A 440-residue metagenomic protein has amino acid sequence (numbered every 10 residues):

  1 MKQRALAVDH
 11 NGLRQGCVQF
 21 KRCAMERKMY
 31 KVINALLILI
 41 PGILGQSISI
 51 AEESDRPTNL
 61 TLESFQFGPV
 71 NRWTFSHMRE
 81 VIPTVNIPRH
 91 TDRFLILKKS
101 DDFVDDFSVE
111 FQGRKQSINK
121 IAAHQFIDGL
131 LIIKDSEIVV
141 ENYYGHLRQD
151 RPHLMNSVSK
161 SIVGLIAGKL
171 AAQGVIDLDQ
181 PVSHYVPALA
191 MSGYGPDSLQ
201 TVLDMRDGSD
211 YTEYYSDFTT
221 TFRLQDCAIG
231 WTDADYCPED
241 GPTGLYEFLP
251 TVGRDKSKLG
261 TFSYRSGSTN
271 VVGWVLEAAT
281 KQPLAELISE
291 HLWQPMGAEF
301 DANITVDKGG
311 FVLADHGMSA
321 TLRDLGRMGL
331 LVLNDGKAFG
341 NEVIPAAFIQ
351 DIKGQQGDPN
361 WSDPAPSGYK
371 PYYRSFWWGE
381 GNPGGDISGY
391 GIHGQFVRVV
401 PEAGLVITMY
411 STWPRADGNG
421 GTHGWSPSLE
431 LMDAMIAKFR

Functional and structural regions predicted by a protein language model:
G12, G16-Q19, S47-L147, I176 (+4 more regions): N-terminal leader/targeting segments and the immediately adjacent pre-domain N-terminus
I50-E63, G389-R440: Structured C-terminal helix/loop/strand segments within mature extracytoplasmic catalytic/sensor domains
I121-L131, G145-V175, D179-G193, D197 (+2 more regions): Short active-site loop at a secondary-structure junction that contains or immediately precedes the catalytic residue(s)
S136, L154-L178, V202, V272-L276 (+1 more regions): Active-site SXXK
E137-N142, S183-H184, T219-K258, Q282-D301: Short, charged, amphipathic alpha-helices and their helix-cap/turn boundaries
L154, A172-Y214, T251-G253, A279-H316 (+1 more regions): Active-site helix/loop module of the DD-peptidase/beta-lactamase fold, centered on the serine-lysine SxxK catalytic
G267-V275, H316-K337, Q395-T412: Active-site-proximal alpha-helical segments within enzyme catalytic domains
E299-N303, I349-V406: Active-site Gly/Thr loop motif
